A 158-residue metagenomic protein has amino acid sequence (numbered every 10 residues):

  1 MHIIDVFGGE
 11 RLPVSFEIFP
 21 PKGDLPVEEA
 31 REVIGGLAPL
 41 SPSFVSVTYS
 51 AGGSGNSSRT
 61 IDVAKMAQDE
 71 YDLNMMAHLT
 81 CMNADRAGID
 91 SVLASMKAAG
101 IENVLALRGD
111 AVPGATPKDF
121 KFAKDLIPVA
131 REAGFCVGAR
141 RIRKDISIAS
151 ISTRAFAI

Functional and structural regions predicted by a protein language model:
M1-F16, G23-D24: N-terminal amphipathic alpha-helix/helix-capping segment at the start of soluble metabolic enzymes
M1-I4, V27-G36, L40, G52-L73: Glycine-rich, positively charged N-terminal anion/phosphate-binding segment
V14-P20, S43-V47, M75-L79, V104-A106 (+2 more regions): Hydrophobic faces of well-ordered beta-strands that scaffold small-molecule active sites in alpha/beta enzyme cores
P21-D24, S41-V63, G109-K118: Glycine-rich, proline-tolerant flexible connector loops at the mouths of alpha/beta enzymes
D24-L37, R86-A94, I146-I158: Short, acidic/polar
S54-H78, F120-A139: Alpha-helix-loop-beta-strand connector modules within alpha/beta enzyme cores
L79-V112: A generic, well-ordered mixed alpha/beta core segment in the N-terminal half of proteins
N103-A157: Conserved anion-binding
